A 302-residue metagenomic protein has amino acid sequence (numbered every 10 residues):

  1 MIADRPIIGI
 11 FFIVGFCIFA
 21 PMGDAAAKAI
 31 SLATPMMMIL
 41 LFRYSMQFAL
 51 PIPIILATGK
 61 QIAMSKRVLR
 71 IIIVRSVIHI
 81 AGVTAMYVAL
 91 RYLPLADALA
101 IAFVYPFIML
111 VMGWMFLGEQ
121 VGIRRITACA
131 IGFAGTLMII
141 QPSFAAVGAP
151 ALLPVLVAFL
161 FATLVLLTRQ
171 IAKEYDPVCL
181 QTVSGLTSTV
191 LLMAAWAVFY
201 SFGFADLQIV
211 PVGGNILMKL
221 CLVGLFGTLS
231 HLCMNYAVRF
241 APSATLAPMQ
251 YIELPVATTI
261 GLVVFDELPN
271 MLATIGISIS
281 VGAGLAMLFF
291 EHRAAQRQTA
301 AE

Functional and structural regions predicted by a protein language model:
M1-G15, F48-V74, I123, L186-L220 (+2 more regions): Membrane-interface interhelical linkers
C17-M22, I52, S76-T84, P106-V111 (+6 more regions): Hydrophobic/small/kink-forming positions within alpha-helical transmembrane segments of polytopic membrane proteins
P21, K28, M36, A146-A205 (+2 more regions): Transmembrane alpha-helical segments that form core, pore/gating elements of small-molecule transporters/exporters
I30, I39, R43, A89-L90 (+8 more regions): Hydrophobic/aromatic residues within transmembrane alpha-helices of multi-pass small-molecule transporters
F42, L99-V104, I171-T187, T228-L262: Helix-helix packing/entry segments at the starts of transmembrane helices
M46-L50, I101-M115, A130, T187 (+3 more regions): Alpha-helical transmembrane segments of compact multi-pass small-molecule transporters, enriched in specific families
A102, G118-M138, F144, G148-A151 (+1 more regions): Loop-to-transmembrane alpha-helix entry segments
Y251, P255-E302: C-terminal-most transmembrane helix of multi-pass membrane proteins
